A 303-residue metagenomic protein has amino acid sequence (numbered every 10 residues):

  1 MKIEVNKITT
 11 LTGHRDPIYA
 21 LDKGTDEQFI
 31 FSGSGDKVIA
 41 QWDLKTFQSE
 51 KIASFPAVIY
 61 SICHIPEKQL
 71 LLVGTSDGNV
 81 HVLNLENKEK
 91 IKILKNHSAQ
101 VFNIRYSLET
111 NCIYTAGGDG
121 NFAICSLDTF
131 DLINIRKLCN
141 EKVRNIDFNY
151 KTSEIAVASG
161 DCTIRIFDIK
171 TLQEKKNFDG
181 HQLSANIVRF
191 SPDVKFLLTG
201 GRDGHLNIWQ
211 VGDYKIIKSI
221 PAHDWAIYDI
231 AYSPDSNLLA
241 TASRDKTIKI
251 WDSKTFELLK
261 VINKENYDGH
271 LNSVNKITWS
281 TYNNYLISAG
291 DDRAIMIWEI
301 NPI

Functional and structural regions predicted by a protein language model:
L11-I18, A53-Y60, K95-V101, R136-V143 (+3 more regions): WD40/WD-repeat beta-propeller blade N-cap
T25-D26, P66-E67, L108-E109, Y150-K151 (+3 more regions): Residue-level detector of Asp-centered blade-edge/turn motifs that repeat once per structural unit in beta-propeller
G33-D36, G74-D77, A116-D119, V157-D161 (+3 more regions): Conserved strand-to-loop turn within each blade of WD40 beta-propeller repeats
I39-W42, V80-L83, F122-C125, I164-F167 (+3 more regions): WD40-repeat beta-propellers
L44-T46, L85-K88, L127-F130, I169-L172 (+3 more regions): Short loop/turn segments that connect beta-strands within beta-propeller blades
S273-I303: Blade-level signature of beta-propeller repeat domains, shared across WD40, Kelch, NHL, RCC1 and BNR/Asp-box propellers
